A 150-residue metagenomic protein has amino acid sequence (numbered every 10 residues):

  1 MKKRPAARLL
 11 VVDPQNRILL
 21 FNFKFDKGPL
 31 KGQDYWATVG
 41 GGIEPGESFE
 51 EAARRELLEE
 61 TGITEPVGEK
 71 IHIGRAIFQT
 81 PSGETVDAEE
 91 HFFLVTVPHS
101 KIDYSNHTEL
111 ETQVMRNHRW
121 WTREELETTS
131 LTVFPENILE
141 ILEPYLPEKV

Functional and structural regions predicted by a protein language model:
M1, L30-Y35, G83-E89, L110-M115: A generic structural micro-feature
M1-A37, E69: N-terminal strand-loop-strand
D13-N16, T96-K101, R123-E125: Short loop segments at secondary-structure junctions
F21, G46, T128-T129: Residues that scaffold the ATP/ADP-binding catalytic core of kinase and kinase-like folds
Q33-Y35, I102-V150: Nudix hydrolase/Nudix homology domain
T38-I71: The catalytic Nudix box helix
A76-S105, R119: Active-site-adjacent beta-strand/loop module that shapes the phosphate/pyrophosphate-binding cleft
